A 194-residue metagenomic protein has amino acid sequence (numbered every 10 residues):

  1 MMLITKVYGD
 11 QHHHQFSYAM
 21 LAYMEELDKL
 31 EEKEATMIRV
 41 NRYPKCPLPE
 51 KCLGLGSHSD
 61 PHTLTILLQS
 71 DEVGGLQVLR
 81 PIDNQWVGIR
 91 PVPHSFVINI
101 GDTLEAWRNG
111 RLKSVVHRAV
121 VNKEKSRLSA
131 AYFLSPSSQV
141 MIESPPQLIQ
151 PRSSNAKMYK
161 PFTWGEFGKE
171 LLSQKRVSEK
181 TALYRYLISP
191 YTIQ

Functional and structural regions predicted by a protein language model:
M1-Q194: Peripheral, non-catalytic segments flanking oxidoreductase cores
